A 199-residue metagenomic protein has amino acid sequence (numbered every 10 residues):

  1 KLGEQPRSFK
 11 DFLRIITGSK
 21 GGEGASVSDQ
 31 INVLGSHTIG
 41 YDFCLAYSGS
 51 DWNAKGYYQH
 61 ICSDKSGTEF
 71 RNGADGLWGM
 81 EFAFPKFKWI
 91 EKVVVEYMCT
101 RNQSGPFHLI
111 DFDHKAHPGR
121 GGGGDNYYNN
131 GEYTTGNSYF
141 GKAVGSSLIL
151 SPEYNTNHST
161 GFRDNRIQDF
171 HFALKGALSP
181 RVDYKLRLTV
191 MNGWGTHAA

Functional and structural regions predicted by a protein language model:
K1-D113, F170, V190-W194, A198: Signature for the C-terminal beta-barrel architecture of outer-membrane proteins
P106-H197: C-terminal structural cap/anchor segments
